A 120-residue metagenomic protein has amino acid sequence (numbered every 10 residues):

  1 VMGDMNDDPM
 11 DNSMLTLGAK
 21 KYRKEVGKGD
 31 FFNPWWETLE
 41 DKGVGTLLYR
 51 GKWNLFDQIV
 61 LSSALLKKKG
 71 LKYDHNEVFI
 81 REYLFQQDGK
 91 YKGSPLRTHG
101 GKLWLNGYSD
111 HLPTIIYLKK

Functional and structural regions predicted by a protein language model:
M2-D4: Active-site flanking residues adjacent to catalytic metal/cofactor-binding acidic residues
N6-K120: Metal-dependent phosphoester-hydrolase catalytic domains
